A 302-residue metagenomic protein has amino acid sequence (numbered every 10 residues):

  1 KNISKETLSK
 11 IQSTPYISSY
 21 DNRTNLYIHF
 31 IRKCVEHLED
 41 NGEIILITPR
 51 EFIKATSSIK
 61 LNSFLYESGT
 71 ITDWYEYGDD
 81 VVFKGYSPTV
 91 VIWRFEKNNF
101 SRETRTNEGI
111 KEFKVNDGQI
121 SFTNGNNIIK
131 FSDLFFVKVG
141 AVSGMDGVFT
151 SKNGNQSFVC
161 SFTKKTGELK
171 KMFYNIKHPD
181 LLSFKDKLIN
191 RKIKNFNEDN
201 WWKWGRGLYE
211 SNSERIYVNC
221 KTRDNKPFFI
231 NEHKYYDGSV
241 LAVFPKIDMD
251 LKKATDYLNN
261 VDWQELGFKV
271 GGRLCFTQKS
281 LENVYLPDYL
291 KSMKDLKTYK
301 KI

Functional and structural regions predicted by a protein language model:
K1-I3, Y27-I31, L46, F52 (+8 more regions): Broad hydrophobic/π-residue packing in well-ordered secondary structure
K1-S143: Signature of N6-adenine DNA methyltransferases within the class I
L38, K221, V243-K246: Generic structural signal for hydrophobic core residues of well-folded globular domains
E39, S151, D237: Acidic surface patches and DE-rich sequence motifs
D79-Y217, T222-D224, E232, D248-I302: C-terminal substrate-recognition regions of SAM-dependent nucleic acid methyltransferases
F228-I247: Substrate-recognition/cap regions that form aromatic- and gly/pro-loop-enriched pockets for small-molecule ligands
